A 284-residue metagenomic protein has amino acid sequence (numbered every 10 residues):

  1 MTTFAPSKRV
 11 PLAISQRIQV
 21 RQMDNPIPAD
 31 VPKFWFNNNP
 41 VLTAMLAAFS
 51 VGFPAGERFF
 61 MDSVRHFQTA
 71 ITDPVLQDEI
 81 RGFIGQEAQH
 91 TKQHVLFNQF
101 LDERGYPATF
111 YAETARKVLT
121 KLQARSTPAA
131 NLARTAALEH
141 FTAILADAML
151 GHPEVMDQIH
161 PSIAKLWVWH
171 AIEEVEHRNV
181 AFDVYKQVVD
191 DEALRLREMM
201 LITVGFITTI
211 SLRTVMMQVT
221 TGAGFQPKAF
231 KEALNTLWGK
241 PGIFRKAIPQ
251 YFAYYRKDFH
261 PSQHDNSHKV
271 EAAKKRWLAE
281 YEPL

Functional and structural regions predicted by a protein language model:
T2-L284: Non-heme di-metal
